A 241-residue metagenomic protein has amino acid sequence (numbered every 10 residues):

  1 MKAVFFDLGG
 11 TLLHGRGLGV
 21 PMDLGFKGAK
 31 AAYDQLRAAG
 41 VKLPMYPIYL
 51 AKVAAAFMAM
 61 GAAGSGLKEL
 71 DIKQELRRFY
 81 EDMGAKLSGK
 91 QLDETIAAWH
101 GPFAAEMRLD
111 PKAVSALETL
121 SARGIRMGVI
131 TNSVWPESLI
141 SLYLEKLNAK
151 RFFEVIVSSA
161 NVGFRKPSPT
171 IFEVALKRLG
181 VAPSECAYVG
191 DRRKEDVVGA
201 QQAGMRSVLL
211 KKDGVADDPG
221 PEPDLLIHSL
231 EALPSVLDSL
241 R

Functional and structural regions predicted by a protein language model:
M1-F6, H14-R16, D23, A38-Y46 (+3 more regions): Asp-based, Mg2+/Mn2+-dependent phosphohydrolase catalytic module
G9, G19-A62: Conserved phosphoryl-transfer catalytic core
K27-V41, L70-K86, N148: Helix-loop "lid/cap" segments that line or gate small-molecule binding pockets
G28-A31, E75, K112, I171 (+1 more regions): Charged catalytic carboxylate motif
I48-Y80, T170-V181, C186, G190-D191: A short, hydrophobic/aromatic-rich structural module that often spans a beta strand with its adjoining loop
L50-A51, D93-A97, I156-S158: Short linear loop/turn motifs
A56-L70, H100-P111, R165-I171, M205-R206: Short amphipathic alpha-helical segments at helix boundaries and their inter-helical linkers
L67-Q74, L87-M127: Short, acidic loop-to-helix structural element flanking the phosphoryl-transfer center in phosphate-processing enzymes
